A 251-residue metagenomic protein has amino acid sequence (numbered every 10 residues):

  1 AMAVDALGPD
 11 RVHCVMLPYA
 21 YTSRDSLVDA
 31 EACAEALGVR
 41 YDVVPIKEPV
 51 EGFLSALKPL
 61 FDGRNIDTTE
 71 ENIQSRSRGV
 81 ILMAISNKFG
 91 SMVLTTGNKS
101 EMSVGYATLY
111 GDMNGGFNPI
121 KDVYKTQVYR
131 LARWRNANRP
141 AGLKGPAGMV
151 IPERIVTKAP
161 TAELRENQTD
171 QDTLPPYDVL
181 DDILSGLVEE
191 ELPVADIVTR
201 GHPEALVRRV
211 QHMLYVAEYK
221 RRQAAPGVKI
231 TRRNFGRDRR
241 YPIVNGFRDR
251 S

Functional and structural regions predicted by a protein language model:
A1-S251: ATP/NTP-dependent adenylation/nucleotidyl-transfer catalytic domains that generate, transfer, or process NMP-activated
